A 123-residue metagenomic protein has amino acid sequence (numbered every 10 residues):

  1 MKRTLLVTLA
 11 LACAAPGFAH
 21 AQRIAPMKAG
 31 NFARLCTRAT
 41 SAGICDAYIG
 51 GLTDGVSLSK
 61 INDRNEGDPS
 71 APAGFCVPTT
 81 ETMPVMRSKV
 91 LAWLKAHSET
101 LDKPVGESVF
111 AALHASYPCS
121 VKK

Functional and structural regions predicted by a protein language model:
T4-C13: Sec-dependent N-terminal signal peptides
L5, T79-E81, V105: Solvent-exposed, flexible loop/coil residues
T8-L9, A47, A112: Residue-level signal for well-ordered alpha-helical scaffold segments within enzymatic catalytic domains
A15-A21: Sec/Tat signal peptide C-region and signal peptidase I cleavage site
M27-K95: Short N-proximal segments of mature Sec-exported proteins
P84-K123: Surface-exposed, polar helix/loop patches in the mature regions of secreted/periplasmic/lumenal proteins that form
